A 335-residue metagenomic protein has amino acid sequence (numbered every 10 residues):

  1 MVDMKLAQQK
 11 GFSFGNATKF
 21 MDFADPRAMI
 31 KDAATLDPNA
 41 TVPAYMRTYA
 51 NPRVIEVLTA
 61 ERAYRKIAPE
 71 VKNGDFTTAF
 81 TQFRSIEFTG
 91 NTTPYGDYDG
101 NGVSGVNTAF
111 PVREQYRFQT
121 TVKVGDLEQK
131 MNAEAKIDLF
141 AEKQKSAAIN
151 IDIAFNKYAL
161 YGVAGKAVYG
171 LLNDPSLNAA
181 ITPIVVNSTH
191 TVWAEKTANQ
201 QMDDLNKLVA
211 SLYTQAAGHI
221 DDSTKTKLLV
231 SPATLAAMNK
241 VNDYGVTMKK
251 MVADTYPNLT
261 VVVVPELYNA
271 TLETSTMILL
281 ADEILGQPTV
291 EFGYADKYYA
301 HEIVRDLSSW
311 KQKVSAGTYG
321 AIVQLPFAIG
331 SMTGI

Functional and structural regions predicted by a protein language model:
M1-R65, N239-I335: Sequence/fold signature of self-assembling virion shell proteins
A33, D37, Y45, Y49 (+4 more regions): Alpha-helix boundary/N-cap detector
A40-T120: Assembly/oligomerization interface modules of large self-assembling protein complexes
T120-D204: Alpha-helical scaffold segments that mediate packing/assembly in large oligomeric complexes
K123-L127, S231-A233, L325: Helix N-cap / beta->alpha transition motif
I151, F155-Y158, L205-A216, V252 (+1 more regions): Hydrophobic, Leu/Ile/Phe/Ala-enriched alpha-helical segments that form helix-helix packing faces
G165-K166, L177-N178, A233-A237, Y268 (+1 more regions): Short, catalytically relevant binding-site loops at active-site mouths
L172-G245: Extended, solvent-exposed, turn-rich assembly/linker loops in the middle of proteins
